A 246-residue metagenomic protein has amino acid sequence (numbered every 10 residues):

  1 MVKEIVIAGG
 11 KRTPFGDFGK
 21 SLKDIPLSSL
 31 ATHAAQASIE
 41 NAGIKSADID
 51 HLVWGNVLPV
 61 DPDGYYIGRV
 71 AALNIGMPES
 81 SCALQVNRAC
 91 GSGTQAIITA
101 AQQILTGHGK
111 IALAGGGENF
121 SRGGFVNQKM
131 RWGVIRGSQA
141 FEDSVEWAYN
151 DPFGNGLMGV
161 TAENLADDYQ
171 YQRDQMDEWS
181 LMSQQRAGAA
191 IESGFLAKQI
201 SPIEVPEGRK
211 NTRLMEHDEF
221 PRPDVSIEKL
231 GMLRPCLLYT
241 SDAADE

Functional and structural regions predicted by a protein language model:
M1-V57, D61-A71, I75, T161-R173 (+2 more regions): Conserved active-site "lid/cap" helical segment
I7, A47-G55, C82-N87, A112-G117 (+2 more regions): Beta-strand segments within the central parallel beta-sheet cores of soluble alpha/beta enzyme folds
K11-T13, D24-I25, L30-H33, N41 (+1 more regions): N-terminal extracellular/periplasmic Venus flytrap/periplasmic-binding protein-like
I25, N56-A112, P152-M158, P223-S241: Conserved catalytic cysteine-centered active-site region of acyl-thioester-dependent Claisen-condensing enzymes
N87-E118, A166-F195: Active-site-proximal alpha-helical scaffold in enzymes
I111-N164: Flexible glycine-/small-residue-enriched beta->alpha junction loops that bind anionic phosphate/pyrophosphate groups
V145-W147, D167, L238-S241: Flexible glycine/proline-enriched surface loops and loop-helix/loop-strand junctions
D242-E246: A short, hydrophobic C-terminal helix/tail in secreted or cell-surface proteins
